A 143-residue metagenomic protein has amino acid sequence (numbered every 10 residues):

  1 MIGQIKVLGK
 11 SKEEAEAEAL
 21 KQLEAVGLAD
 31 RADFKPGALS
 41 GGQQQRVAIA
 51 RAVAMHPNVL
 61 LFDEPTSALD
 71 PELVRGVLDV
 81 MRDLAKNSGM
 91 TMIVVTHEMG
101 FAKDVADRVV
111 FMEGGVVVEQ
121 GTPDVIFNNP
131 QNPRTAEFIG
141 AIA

Functional and structural regions predicted by a protein language model:
K35-L39, Q43: Conserved ABC ATPase signature
H56: Conserved catalytic motifs of ABC-family nucleotide-binding domains
L60-D63: Catalytic Walker B motif of ABC-type/P-loop ATPase nucleotide-binding domains
R75-N87: Helical segment within the ABC ATPase nucleotide-binding domain
T96-H97: H-loop/switch region of ABC-family ATPase nucleotide-binding domains
Q120-G121: ABC ATPase "signature
